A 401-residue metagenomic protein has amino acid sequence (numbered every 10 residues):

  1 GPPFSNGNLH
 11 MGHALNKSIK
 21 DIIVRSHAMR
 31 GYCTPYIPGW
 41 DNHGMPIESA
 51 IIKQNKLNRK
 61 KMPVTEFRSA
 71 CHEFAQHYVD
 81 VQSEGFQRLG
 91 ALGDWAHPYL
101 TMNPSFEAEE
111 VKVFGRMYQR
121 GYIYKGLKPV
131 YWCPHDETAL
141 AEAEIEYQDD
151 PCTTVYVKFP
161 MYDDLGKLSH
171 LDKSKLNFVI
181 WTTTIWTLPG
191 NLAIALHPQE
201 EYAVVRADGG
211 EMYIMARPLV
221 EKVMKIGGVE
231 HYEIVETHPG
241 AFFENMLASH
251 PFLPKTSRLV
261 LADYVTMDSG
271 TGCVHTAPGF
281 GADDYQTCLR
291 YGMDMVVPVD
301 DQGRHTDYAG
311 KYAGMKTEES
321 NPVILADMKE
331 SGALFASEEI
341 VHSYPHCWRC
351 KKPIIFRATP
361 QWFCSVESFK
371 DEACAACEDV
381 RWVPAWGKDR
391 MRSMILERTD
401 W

Functional and structural regions predicted by a protein language model:
G1-G210, A277-R290, D294-A309, N321 (+4 more regions): N-terminal, positively charged nucleic-acid-binding surface of large information/translation enzymes
S174, M267-T271, R357-A358, A385: Short glycine-enriched loop/turn motifs at secondary-structure junctions
I180-T183, R217-E233, E318-G332: Short, basic/low-complexity N-terminal boundary segments at the transition from targeting/disordered tails
P189, A193, E200-C273, A282-Q286: Protease-associated
A216, V383-P384: Generic structural signal for alpha-helix starts
F243-N245, K311-N321: A glycine-biased structural micro-motif
